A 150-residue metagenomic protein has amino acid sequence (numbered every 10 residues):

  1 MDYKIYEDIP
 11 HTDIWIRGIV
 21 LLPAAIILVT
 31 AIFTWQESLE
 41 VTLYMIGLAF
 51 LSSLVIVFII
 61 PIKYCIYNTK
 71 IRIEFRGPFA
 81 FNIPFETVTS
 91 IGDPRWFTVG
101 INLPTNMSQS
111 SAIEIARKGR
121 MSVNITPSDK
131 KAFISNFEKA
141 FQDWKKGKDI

Functional and structural regions predicted by a protein language model:
M1-Q36, T105, S110-R120, F133: N-terminal membrane-targeting/pre-transmembrane regions
R17, P84-F85, I134-E138: A short, polar/proline- and glycine-enriched secondary-structure boundary/capping micro-motif
V29-T30, E40, W96-F97, T105-S108 (+1 more regions): Short, intrinsically disordered/low-complexity patches at protein termini and at juxtamembrane boundaries
E37-A49: Hydrophobic alpha-helical transmembrane segments
L48-F85, S90: Conserved beta-hairpin
E74-A132: Non-transmembrane, membrane-adjacent beta-strand/coil modules in membrane-associated proteins and peripheral
N136-I150: Charged phosphate-binding loop/patch that engages nucleotide di/tri-phosphates or the phosphate backbone of nucleic
